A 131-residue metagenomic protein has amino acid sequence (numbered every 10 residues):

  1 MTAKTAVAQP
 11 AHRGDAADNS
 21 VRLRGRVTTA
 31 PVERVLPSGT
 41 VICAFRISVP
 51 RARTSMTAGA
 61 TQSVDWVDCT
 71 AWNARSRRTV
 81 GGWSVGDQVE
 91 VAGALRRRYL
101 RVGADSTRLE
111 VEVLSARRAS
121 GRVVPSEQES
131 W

Functional and structural regions predicted by a protein language model:
M1-W131: OB-fold and OB-like single-stranded nucleic-acid-recognition modules and their adjacent interaction interfaces
